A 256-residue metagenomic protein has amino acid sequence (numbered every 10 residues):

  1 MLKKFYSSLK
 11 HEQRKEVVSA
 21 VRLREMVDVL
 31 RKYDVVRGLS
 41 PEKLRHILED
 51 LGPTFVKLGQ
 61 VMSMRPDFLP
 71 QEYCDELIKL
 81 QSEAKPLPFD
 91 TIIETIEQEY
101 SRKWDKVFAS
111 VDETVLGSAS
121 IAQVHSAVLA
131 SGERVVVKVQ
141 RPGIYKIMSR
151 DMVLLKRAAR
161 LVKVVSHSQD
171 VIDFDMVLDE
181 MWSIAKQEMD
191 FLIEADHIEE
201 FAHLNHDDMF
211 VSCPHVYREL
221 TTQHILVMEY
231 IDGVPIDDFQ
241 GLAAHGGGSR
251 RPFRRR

Functional and structural regions predicted by a protein language model:
M1-Q123, S131, K146-F174: N-terminal accessory/targeting segments that precede structured cores
G59, V124, V137, E194 (+1 more regions): Residue-level signature of catalytic and energy-coupling elements of molecular machines, predominantly ATP/GTP-dependent
Q71, L77-K85, E97, S149-R150 (+2 more regions): ATP-dependent phospho-/nucleotidyl transfer catalytic cores
V115-G117, V128, Y217-E219: Well-ordered beta-strand positions
H125-L129, E229-D232: Short beta-strand elements
S126, E133-R141: Glycine-rich ATP phosphate-binding loop
G132-E133, Q223: Conserved catalytic motifs of the protein kinase core domain
E133, G143-I147, Y230: Conserved ATP-binding/catalytic core of the eukaryotic-like protein kinase fold, especially serine/threonine kinases
